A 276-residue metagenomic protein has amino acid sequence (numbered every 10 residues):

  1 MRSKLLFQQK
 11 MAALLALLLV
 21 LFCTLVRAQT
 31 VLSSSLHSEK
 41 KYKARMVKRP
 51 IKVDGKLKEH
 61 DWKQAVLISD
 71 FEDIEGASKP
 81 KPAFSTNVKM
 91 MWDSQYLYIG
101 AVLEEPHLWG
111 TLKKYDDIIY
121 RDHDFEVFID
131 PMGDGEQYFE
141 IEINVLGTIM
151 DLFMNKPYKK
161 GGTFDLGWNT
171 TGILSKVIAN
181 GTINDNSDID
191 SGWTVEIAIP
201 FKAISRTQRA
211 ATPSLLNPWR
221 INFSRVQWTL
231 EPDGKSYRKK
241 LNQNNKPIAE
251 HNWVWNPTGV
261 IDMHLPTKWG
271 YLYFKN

Functional and structural regions predicted by a protein language model:
M1-S34: Bacterial Sec-dependent N-terminal signal peptides
Q29-N276: Structural preference for beta-rich elements and adjacent junctions enriched in aromatics
